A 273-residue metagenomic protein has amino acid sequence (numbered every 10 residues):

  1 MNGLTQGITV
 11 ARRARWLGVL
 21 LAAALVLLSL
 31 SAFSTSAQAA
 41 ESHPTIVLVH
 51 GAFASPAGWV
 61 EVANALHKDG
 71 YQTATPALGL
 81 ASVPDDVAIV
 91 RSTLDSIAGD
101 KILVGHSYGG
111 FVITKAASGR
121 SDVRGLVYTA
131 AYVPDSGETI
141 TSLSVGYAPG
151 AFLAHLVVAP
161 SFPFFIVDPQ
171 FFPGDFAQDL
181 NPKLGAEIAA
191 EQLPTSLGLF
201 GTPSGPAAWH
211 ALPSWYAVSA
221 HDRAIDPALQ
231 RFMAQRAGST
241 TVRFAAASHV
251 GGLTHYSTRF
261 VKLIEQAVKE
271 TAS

Functional and structural regions predicted by a protein language model:
N2-A39: Secretory targeting and sorting signals
A40-I97: Active-site catalytic motif of lipid deacylating hydrolases and related acyltransferases
V104-G109, I113: Gly/Ala-rich beta-loop-alpha elbow adjacent to hydrolase catalytic centers
D122-V123, V127-P169, S196-L199, I225: Flexible "cap/lid" loop of the alpha/beta hydrolase fold
E187-A208: Active-site nucleophile elbow and catalytic-triad environment of alpha/beta-hydrolase enzymes
Y216-V218: Short beta-strand/loop motif that positions the catalytic acidic residue of the alpha/beta-hydrolase fold
A220-A247, Y256: Conserved loop-alpha-helix segment in the C-terminal half of the alpha/beta-hydrolase fold that carries the catalytic
V242-S273: Catalytic active-site module of serine/aspartate enzymes centered on a nucleophile-bearing elbow/loop
